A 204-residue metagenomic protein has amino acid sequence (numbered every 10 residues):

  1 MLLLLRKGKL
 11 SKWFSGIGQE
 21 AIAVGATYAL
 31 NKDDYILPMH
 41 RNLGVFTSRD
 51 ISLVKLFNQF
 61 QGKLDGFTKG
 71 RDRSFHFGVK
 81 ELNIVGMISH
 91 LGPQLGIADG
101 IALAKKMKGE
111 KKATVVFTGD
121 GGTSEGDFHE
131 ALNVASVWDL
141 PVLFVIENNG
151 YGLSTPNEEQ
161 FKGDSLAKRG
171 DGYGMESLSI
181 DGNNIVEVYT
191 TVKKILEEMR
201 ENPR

Functional and structural regions predicted by a protein language model:
L2-W138, P156-K162, A167, G172-G174: Cofactor-binding active-site loop characterized by glycine-rich and histidine/acidic residues
F117, F144-V145: Residue-level marker for buried hydrophobic side chains located in beta-strands that build the well-ordered beta-sheet
I146-R204: Thiamine diphosphate
